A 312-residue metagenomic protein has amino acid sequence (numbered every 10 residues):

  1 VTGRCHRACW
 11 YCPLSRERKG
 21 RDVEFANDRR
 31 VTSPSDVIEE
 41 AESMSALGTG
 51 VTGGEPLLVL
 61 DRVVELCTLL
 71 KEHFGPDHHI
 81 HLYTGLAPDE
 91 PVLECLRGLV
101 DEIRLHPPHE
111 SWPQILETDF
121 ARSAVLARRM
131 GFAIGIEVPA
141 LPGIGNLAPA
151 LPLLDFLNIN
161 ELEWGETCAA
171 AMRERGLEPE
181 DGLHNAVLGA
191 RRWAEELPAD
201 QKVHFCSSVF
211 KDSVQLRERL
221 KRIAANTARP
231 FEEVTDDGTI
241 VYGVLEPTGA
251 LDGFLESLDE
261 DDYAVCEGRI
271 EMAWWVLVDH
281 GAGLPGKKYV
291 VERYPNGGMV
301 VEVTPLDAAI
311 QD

Functional and structural regions predicted by a protein language model:
V1-V31: Canonical Radical SAM [4Fe-4S] cluster-binding loop centered on the CxxxCxxC motif and its immediate flanking residues
K19-S35, L57-G98, E102, H106-T118 (+1 more regions): Canonical radical SAM enzyme core domain
S33-E55: Short Fe-S-cluster ligation motifs
E39-S43, L96-L99, A124-V125, L151-P152: Acidic (Asp/Glu)-rich catalytic clusters
S45-L47, P76-I80, L99-D101, M130-F132 (+2 more regions): Short, well-ordered coil/turn segments that N-cap beta-strands
P107-W112, E161-G165, V290, Y294-N296: Short, acidic/turn-prone active-site loops that include or flank metal/cofactor- and phosphate-binding residues
D119-V214, R229-G243: Conserved C-terminal portion of the radical SAM core fold that forms the substrate/S-adenosylmethionine-binding
V234-D312: Radical SAM enzyme core and accessory elements
